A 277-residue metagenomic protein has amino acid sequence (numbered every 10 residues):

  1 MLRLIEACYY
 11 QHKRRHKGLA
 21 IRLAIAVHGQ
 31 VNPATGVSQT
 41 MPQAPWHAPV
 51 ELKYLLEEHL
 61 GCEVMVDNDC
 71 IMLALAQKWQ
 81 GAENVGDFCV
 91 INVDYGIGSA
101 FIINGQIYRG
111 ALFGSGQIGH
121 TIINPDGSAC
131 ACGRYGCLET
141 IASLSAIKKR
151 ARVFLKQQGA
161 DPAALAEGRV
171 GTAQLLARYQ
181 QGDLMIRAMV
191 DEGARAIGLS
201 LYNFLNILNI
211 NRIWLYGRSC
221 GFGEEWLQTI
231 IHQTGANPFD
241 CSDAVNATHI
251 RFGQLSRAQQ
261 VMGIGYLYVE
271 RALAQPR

Functional and structural regions predicted by a protein language model:
M1, H47-A48, L52-A177: Glycine/GP-enriched mid-protein hinge/lid loop-to-helix segment characteristic of carbohydrate kinases
M1-E6, Y10, R14-D87, L227-A236: Glycine-rich phosphate-binding loop and adjoining helix at the ATP-binding site of ATP-dependent phosphoryl-transfer
M1-I21, R134, L138-R277: ATP-binding/phosphotransfer module of carbohydrate and carboxylate kinases, centering on a glycine-rich
A26, D67, N92, Y216 (+1 more regions): Solvent-exposed beta-strand sheet faces enriched in polar/charged residues
H28-V31, D94-G96, S219: Short glycine-rich anion-binding loops that position phosphate/pyrophosphate groups of nucleotides and phosphorylated
Q30-N32, S128, L184: A short, flexible beta-alpha/helix-coil linker loop
